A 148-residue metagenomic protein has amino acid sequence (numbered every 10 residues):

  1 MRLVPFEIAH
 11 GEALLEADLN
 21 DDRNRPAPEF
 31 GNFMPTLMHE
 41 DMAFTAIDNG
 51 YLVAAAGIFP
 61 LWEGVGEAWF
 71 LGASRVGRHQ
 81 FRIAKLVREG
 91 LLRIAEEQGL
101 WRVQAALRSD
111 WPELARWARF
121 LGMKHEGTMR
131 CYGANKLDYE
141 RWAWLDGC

Functional and structural regions predicted by a protein language model:
M1-E29: Short amphipathic alpha-helix that is part of the acyltransferase structural core
M34-I47, Y51-A54, G99: A short helix-loop-beta-strand connector motif used in the catalytic cores of GNAT acetyltransferases and, in some
T45, Y51-P60, G66-W69: Conserved beta-strand in the GNAT
A54, G127-R130: A structural microfeature
G64-I83, E140: Conserved acetyl-CoA binding element of GNAT-fold acetyltransferases
A68, C131-C148: C-terminal "cap" of GNAT-fold acetyltransferases
H79-A95, R116, F120: Conserved acetyl-CoA-binding loop-helix of GNAT-fold acetyltransferases
I94, L100-R119, K124, Y132-G133: Conserved beta-strand-loop-alpha-helix junction that forms the acyl-donor binding cleft
